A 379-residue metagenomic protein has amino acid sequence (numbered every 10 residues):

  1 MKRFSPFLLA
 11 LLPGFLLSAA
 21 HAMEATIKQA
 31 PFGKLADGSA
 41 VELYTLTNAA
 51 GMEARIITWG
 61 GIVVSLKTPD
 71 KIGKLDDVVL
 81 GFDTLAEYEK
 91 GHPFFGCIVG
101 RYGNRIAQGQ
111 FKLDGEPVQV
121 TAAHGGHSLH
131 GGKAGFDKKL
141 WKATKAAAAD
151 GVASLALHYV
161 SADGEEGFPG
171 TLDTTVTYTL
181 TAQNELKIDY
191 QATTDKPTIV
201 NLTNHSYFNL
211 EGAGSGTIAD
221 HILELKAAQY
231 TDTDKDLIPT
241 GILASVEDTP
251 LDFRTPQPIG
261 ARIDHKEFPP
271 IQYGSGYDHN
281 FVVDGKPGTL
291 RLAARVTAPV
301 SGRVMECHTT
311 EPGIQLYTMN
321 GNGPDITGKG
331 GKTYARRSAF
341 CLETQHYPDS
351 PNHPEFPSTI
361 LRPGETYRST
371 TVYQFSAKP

Functional and structural regions predicted by a protein language model:
M1-L9: Bacterial N-terminal signal peptides that target proteins for export
L8-S18: Bacterial N-terminal signal peptides
M23-P379: An exposed, glycine/acidic-rich loop-and-rim segment of catalytic or binding clefts
